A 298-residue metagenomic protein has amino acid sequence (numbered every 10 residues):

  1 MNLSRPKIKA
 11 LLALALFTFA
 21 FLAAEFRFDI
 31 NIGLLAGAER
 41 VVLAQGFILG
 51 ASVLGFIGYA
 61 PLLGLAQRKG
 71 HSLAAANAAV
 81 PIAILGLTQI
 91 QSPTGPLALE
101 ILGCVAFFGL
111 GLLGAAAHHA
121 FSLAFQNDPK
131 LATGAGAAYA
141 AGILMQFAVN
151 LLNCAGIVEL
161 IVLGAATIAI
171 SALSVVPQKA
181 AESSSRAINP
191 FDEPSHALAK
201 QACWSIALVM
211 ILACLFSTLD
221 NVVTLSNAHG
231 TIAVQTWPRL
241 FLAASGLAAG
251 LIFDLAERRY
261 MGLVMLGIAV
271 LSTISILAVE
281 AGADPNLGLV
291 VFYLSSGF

Functional and structural regions predicted by a protein language model:
N2-Q45, P194-L219, L294: Pair of pore-lining "gating" transmembrane helices in MFS-fold secondary transporters
L35-G50, T133, K200-W204, L225-A243 (+2 more regions): Loop-to-transmembrane helix entry
G55-S72, S245-M261: Helix-to-loop junctions at the C-terminal end of transmembrane segments in multipass secondary transporters
H71-L87, M261-I276: Structural signature of the two symmetry-related core transmembrane helices
G111-F125, F298: Intracellular juxtamembrane helix-capping segments at the cytosolic ends of symmetry-related transmembrane helices
Q126-L151: Glycine-rich segments within core transmembrane alpha-helices of 12-TM secondary carriers
I157-V176: Symmetry-related core transmembrane helices of the 12-TM Major Facilitator Superfamily/SLC fold
Y260-F298: C-terminal transmembrane helical hairpin of 12-TM major facilitator-type secondary transporters
